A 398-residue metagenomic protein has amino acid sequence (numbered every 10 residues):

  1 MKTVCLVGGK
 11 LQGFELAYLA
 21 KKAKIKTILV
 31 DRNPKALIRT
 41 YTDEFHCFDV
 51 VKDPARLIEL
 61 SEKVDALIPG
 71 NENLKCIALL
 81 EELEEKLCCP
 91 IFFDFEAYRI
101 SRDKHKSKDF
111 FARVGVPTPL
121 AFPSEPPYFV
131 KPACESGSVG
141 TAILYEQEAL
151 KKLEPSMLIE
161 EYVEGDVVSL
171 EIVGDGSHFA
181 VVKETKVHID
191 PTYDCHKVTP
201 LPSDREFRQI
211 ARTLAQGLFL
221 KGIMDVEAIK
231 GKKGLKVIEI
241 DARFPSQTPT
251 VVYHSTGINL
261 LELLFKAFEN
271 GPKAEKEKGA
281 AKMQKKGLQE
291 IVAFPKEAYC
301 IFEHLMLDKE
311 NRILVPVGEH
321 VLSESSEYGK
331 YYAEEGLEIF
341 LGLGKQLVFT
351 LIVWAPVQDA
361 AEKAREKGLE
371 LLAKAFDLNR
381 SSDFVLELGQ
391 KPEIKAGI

Functional and structural regions predicted by a protein language model:
M1-D94, K276, A280-Q289, P356-D359 (+2 more regions): ATP-binding N-terminal substructure of ATP-dependent carboxylate-amine bond-forming enzymes
L6-V7, K26-D31, L67-P69, T118-F122 (+3 more regions): Short, hydrophobic beta-strand segments that form beta-sheet elements in well-ordered domains
T40-D49, Y128-K131, M157-I159, E319-Y331: Active-site regions of enzymes building and remodeling cell-envelope glycoconjugates
Y98-D166, G174-H178, T185-I189, C195-T213 (+2 more regions): Active-site nucleotide/adenylate-binding loops and adjacent lid/helix of ATP-dependent enzymes
Y128, A180, K236-E239: Protein kinase-like catalytic core scaffold
E161-F219, K230, D241-F268, K276 (+2 more regions): ATP-dependent carboxylate/phosphate-activation module, predominantly the ATP-grasp catalytic core and closely related
K221-K232, D383-E387: A short glycine-rich, hydrophobically flanked beta-strand micro-motif that places a catalytic Asp/Glu for divalent metal
K266-I398: Peripheral (often C-terminal) accessory segments that flank ATP-dependent C-N-forming ligase machineries
